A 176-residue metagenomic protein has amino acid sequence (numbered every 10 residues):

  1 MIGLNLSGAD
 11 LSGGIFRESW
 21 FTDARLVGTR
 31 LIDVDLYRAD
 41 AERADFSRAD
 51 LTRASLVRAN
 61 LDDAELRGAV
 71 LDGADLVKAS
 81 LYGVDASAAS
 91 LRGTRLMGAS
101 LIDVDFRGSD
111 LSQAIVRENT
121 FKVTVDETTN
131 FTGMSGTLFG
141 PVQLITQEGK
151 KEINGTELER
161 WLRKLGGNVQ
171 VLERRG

Functional and structural regions predicted by a protein language model:
M1-G176: Tandem repeat scaffolds
